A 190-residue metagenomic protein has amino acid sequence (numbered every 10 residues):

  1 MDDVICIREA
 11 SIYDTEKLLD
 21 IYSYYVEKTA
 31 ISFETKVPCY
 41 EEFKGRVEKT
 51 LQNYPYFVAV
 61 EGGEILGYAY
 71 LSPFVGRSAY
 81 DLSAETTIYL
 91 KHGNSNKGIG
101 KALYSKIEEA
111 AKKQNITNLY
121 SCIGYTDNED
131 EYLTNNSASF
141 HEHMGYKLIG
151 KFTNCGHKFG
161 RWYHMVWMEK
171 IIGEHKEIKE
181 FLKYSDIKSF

Functional and structural regions predicted by a protein language model:
V4-L18: A short beta-loop-alpha structural element at the N-terminal edge of CoA-dependent acyl/N-acetyltransferase catalytic
L19, S23-R46: Conserved GNAT-fold acetyl-CoA-binding loop/helix
V37-S83, T87-G93, I171-E174: Acetyl-CoA-dependent GNAT
P73, C122-G124, A138, E142-R161 (+2 more regions): Conserved catalytic-core motifs of GNAT/GCN5-like acyltransferases
I88-G93, K97, Y125-D127: Active-site acidic-Proline motif in GNAT/NAT acetyltransferases
N96-K112, N135-S139: Conserved acetyl-CoA-binding loop-helix of GNAT-fold acetyltransferases
A111-L133: Conserved GNAT acetyl-CoA-binding A-motif
L182-F190: Short, cationic low-complexity segments
